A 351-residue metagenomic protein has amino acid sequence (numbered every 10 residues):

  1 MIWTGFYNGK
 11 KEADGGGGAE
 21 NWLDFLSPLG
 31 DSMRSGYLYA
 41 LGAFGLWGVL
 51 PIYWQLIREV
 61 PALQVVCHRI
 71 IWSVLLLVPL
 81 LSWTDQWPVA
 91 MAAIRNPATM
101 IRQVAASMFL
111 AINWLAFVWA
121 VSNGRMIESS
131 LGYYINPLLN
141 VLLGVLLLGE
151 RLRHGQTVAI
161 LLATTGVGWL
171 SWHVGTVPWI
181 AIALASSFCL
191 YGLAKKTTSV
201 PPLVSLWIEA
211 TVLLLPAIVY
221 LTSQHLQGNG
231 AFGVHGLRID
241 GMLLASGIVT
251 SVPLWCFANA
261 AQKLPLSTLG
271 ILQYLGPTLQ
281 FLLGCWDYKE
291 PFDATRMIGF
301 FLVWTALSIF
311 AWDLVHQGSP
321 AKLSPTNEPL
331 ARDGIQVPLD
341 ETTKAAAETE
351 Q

Functional and structural regions predicted by a protein language model:
I2-G9, A19-Q64, T165-T197, V219 (+3 more regions): Glycine-/small-residue-enriched transmembrane alpha-helix faces in small-molecule transporters and effluxers
G36-G42, V89-A116, W179-A183, A231-V252 (+1 more regions): Loop-to-transmembrane-helix transition segments
E59-V65, L115-G132, W255-L275, P291: Structural motif at transmembrane-helix junctions in multi-pass transporters
A62-I112, L139, S187, I208-H225 (+1 more regions): Transmembrane alpha-helices of multi-pass small-molecule transport proteins
W119, N136-Q156, T278-M297: C-terminal transmembrane-helix exit sites in multi-pass transporters
L131-I135, P202-V212, S251-W286: Helix-helix packing/entry segments at the starts of transmembrane helices
G155-S171, I182-L184, T295-L314: Hydrophobic transmembrane alpha-helices of multi-pass small-molecule transport proteins
Y274-Q351: C-terminal-most transmembrane helix of multi-pass membrane proteins
